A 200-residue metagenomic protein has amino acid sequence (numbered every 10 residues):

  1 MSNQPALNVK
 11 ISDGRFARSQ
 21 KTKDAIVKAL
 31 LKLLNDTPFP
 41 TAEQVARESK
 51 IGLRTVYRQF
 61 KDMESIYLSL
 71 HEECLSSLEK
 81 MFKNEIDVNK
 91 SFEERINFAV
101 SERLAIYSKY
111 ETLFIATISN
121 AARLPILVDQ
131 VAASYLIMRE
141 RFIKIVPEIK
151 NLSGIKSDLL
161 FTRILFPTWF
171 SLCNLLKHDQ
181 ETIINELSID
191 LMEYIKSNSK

Functional and structural regions predicted by a protein language model:
M1-E48: Basic, helix-initiating cap at the start of DNA-binding domains
K10-I11, L33-N35, Y57-L68: HTH DNA-binding helix-turn interface
L33-L34, S65-C74, Q130, S134: Alpha-helical DNA-contacting segments of helix-turn-helix folds
A42, H71-E79: Short, basic, alpha-helical segments at the C-terminal edge of helix-turn-helix-like DNA-binding modules
S69, F82-K109: Hydrophobic alpha-helical connector segments
H71, F82, L104-D129, F170-S171: Amphipathic alpha-helical segments used for helix-helix packing
A105, K109, P125-D158, I189-K196: Amphipathic alpha-helical packing segments from all-alpha helical-bundle domains
P147-L191, N198-K200: Hydrophobic/aromatic-rich alpha-helical bundle segments in the mid-to-C-terminal region
